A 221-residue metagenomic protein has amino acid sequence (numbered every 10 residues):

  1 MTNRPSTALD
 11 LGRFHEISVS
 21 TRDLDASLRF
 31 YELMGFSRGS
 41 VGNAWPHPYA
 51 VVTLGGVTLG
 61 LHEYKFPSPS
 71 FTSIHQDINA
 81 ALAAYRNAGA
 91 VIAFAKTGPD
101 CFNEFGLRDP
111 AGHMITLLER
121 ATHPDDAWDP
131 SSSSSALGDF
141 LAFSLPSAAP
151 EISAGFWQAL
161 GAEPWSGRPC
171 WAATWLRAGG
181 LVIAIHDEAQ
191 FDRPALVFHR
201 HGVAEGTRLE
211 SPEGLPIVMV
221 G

Functional and structural regions predicted by a protein language model:
T2-A8, R86-L145, W165-H186, H201-G221: Vicinal oxygen chelate
N3, A8-G12, S18-L59, S144-V182: Core segments of cupin and vicinal oxygen chelate
F14-E16, S68-F71, F140-L141, D192-L196: Eukaryotic phosphotyrosine signaling hubs
S18-S20, T72-I74, L118, S144-P146 (+1 more regions): Short hydrophobic/aromatic beta-strand micro-patches that form the beta-sheet surface supporting nucleotide- or nucleic
F30, I78-A84, G202-G206: Short amphipathic alpha-helices within nucleic acid-binding modules
A44-P48, P67, P99-N103, P169-A172 (+1 more regions): Short acidic/glycine-enriched loop/turn segments that link adjacent beta-strands
I74-H75, A88: N-terminal pre-first-transmembrane soluble regions of secretory-pathway and organelle membrane proteins
